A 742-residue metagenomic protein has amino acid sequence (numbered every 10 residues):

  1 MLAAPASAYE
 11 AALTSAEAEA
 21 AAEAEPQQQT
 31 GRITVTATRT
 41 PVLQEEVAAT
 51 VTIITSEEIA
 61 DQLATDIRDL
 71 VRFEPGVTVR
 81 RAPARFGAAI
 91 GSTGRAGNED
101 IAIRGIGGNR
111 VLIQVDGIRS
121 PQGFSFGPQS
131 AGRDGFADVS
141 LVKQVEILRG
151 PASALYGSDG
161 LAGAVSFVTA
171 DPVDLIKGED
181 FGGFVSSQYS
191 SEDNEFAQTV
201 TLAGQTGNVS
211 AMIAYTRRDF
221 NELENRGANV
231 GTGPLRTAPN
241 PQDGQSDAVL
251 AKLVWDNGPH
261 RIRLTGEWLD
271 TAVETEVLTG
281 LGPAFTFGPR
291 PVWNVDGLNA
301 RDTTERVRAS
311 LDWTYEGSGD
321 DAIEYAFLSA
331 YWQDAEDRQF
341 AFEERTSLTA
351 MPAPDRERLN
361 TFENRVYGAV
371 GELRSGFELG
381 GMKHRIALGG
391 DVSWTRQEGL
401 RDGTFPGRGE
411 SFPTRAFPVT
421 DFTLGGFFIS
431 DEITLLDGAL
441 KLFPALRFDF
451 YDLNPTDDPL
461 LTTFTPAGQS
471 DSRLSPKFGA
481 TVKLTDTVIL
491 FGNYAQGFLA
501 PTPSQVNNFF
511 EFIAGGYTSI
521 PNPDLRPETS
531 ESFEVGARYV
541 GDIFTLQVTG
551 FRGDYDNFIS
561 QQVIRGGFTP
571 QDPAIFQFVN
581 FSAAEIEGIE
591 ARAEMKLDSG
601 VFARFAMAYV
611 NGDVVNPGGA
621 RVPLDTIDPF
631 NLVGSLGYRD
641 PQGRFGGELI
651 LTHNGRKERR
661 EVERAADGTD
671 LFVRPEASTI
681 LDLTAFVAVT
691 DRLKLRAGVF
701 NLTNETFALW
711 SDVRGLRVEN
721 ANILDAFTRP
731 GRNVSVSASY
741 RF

Functional and structural regions predicted by a protein language model:
R68, R72-R119: Extracytoplasmic beta-strand/coil segments of soluble accessory domains associated with Gram-negative outer-membrane
I101-A102, R119-R149: Short acidic/polar hinge/loop motifs at secondary-structure boundaries that mediate gating or recognition
G123, Q496-F498, F551-D556, A603 (+2 more regions): C-terminal beta-signal and adjacent terminal beta-strands/loops of Gram-negative outer-membrane beta-barrel proteins
P172, G178-S186, A197, T201-R301 (+1 more regions): Periplasmic-side early beta-strands and strand-to-turn transitions of outer-membrane beta-barrels
N240-Q242, R261-D321, A335-N364, F512-I513: Flexible loop and strand-edge segments within Gram-negative outer membrane beta-barrel domains
E357-E372, L424-G426, I520-R526, S532 (+5 more regions): Outer membrane beta-barrel strand-and-loop segments of large Gram-negative receptors, especially TonB-dependent
L373-S375, L435-L442, F551-D554, P573-V662 (+1 more regions): Gram-negative outer-membrane beta-barrel transporters
K383-R385, D391, P418-Y555, K596 (+4 more regions): Structural signature of Gram-negative outer-membrane beta-barrels, strongest in the C-terminal barrel of TonB-dependent
